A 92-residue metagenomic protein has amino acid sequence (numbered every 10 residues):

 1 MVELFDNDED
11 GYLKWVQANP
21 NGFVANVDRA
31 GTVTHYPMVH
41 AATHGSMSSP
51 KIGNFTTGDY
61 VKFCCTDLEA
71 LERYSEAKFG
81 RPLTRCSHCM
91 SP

Functional and structural regions predicted by a protein language model:
M1-P92: Mature, structured domains enriched in cysteine- and short glycine motifs
